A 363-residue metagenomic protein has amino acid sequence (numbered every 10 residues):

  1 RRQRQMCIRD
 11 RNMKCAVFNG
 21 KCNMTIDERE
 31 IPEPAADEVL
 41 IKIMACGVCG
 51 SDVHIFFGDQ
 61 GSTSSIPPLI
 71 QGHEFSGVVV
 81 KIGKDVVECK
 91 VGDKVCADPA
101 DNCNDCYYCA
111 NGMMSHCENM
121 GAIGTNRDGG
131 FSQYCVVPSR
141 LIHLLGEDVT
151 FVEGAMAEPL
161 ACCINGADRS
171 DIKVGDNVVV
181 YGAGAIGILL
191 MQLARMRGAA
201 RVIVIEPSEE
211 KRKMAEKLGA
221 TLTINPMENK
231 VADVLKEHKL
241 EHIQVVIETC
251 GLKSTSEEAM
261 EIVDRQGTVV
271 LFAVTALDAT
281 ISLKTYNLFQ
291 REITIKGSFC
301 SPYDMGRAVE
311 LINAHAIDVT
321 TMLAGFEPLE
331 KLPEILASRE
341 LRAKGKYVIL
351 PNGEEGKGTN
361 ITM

Functional and structural regions predicted by a protein language model:
R1-I8: Short, small-residue-biased leader/transition segments that mark boundaries at the very start of proteins
C15-E33, G50-K81, C96, M114-D128: N-terminal glycine-rich cofactor-binding segment
P32-C46, Q60-Y107, G146-D148: Glycine-rich beta-strand-centered segment in the early N-terminal region that forms part of a ligand/cofactor-binding
K94, N177, G267-T268, T294: Short glycine-centered segments of the SAM/dcSAM-binding site in methyltransferase folds
C103-Y181: NAD(P)H dinucleotide-binding glycine-rich loop of Rossmann-like/cofactor-binding domains, especially the beta1-alpha1
V149-E228, D233: Mid-domain Rossmann-like dinucleotide-binding core that forms the NAD(H)/NADP(H) cofactor-binding site
S170, K213-E292, E355-M363: Glycine-rich cofactor phosphate-binding loops and adjacent beta1-alpha1 units of small-molecule cofactor enzyme domains
E257-E261, P302-M363: C-terminal hydrophobic helical "lid"/dimerization subdomain of Rossmann-like NAD(P)H-dependent oxidoreductases
